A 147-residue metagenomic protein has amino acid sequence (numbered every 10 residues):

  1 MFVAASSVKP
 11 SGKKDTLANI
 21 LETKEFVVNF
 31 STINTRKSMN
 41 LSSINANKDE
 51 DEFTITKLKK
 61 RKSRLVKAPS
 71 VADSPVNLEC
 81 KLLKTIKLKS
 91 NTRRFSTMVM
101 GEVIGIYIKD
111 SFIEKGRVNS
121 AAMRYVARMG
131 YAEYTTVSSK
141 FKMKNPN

Functional and structural regions predicted by a protein language model:
M1-N147: Basic, polyanion-binding surface patches
